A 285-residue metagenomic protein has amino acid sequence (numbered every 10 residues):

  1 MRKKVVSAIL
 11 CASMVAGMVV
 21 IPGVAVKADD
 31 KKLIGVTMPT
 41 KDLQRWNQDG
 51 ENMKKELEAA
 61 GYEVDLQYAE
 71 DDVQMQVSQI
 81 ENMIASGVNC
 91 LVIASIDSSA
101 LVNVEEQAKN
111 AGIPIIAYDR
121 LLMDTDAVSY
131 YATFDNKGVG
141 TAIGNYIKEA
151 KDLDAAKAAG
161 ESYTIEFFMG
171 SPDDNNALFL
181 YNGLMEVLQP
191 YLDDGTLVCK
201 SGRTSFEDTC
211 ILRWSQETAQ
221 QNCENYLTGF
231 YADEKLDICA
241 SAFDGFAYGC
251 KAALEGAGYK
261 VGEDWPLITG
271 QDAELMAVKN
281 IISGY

Functional and structural regions predicted by a protein language model:
R2-V5, V26-Y285: A residue-level marker of the well-folded mature domains of exported/periplasmic proteins
I9-V19: Hydrophobic core
V15, A25-V26: Cleavable N-terminal signal peptides
